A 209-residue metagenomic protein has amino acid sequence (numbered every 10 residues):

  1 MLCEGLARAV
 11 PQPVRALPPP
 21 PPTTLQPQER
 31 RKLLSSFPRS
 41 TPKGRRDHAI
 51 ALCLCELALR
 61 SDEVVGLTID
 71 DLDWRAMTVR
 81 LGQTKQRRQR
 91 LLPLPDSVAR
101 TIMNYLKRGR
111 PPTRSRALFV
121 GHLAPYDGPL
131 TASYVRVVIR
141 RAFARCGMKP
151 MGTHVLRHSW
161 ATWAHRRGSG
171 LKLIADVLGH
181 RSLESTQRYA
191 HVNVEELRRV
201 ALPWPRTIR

Functional and structural regions predicted by a protein language model:
M1-R209: Conserved catalytic core of the tyrosine transesterase superfamily
